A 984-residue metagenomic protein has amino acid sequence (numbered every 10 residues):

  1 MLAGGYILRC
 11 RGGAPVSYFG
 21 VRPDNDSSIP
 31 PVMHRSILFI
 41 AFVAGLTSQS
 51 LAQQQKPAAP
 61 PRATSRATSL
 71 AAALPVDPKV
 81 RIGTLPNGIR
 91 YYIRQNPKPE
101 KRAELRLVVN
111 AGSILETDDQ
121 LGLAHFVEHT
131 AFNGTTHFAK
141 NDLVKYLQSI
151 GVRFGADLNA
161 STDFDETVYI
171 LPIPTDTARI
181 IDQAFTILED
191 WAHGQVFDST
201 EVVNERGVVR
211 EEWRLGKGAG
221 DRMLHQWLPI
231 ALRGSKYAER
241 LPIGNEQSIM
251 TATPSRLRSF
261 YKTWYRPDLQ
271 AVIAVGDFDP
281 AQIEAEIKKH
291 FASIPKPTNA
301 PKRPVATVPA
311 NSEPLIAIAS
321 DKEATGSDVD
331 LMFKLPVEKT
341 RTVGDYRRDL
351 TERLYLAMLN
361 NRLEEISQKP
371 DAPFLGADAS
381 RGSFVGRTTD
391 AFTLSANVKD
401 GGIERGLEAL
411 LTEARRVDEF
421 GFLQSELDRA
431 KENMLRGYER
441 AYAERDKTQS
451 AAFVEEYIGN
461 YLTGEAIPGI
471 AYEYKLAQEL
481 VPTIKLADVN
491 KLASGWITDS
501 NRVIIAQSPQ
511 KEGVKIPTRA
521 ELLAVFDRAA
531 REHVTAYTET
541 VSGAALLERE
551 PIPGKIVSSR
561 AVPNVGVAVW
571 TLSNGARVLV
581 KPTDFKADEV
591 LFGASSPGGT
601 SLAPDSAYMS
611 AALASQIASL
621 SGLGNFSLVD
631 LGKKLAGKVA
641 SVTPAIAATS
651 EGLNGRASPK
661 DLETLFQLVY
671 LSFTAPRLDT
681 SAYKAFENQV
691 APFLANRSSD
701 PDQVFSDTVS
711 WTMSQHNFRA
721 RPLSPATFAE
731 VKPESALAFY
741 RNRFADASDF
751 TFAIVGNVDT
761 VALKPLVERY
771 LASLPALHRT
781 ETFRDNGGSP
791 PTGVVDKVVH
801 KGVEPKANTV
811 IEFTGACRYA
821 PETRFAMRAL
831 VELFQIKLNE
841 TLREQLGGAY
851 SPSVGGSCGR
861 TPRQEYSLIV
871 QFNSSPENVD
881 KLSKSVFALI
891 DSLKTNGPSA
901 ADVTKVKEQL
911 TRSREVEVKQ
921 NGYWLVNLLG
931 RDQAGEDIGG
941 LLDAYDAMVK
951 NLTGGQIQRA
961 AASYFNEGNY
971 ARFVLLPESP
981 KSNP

Functional and structural regions predicted by a protein language model:
Y6, Y18, D24-D26: Intrinsic-disorder-associated, low-complexity terminal segments enriched in Asp/Asn/His/Tyr and depleted of Lys/Arg
V32-S36: Positively charged n-region of N-terminal signal peptides that target proteins for export
I37-S48: Bacterial N-terminal signal peptides
Q49-I93, A271, D279-D345, D349-L350 (+13 more regions): Proteolytic maturation boundary segments
Y92-R94, P99-A124, N141-D190, G220-Q247 (+13 more regions): M16 family metallopeptidases and their MPP-like homologs
L123-A131, Y355, A614: Active-site His/Glu-centered metal-binding helix of metallohydrolases
R206-W213, A219-P229, Y237-R256, F260-P267 (+4 more regions): Hydrophobic, small-residue-rich alpha-helical packing segments that form membrane-like cores
